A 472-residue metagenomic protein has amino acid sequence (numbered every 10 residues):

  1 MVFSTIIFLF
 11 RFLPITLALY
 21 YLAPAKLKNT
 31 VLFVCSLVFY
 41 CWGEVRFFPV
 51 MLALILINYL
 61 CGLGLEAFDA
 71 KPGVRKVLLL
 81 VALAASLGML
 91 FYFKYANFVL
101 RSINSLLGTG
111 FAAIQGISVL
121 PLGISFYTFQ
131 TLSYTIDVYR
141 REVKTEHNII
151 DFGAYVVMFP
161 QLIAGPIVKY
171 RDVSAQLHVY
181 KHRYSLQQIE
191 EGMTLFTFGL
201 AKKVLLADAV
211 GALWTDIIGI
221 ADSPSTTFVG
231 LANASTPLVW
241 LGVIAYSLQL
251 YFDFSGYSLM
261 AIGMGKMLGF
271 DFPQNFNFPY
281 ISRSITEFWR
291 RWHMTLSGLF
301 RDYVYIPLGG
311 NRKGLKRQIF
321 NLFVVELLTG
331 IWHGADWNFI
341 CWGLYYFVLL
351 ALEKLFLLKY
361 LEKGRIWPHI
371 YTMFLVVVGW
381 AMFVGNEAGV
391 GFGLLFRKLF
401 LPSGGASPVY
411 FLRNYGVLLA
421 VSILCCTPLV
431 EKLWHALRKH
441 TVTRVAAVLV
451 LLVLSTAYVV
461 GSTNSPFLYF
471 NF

Functional and structural regions predicted by a protein language model:
M1-N471: Membrane-embedded transmembrane alpha-helical bundles that form the catalytic cores of multi-pass lipid-modifying
